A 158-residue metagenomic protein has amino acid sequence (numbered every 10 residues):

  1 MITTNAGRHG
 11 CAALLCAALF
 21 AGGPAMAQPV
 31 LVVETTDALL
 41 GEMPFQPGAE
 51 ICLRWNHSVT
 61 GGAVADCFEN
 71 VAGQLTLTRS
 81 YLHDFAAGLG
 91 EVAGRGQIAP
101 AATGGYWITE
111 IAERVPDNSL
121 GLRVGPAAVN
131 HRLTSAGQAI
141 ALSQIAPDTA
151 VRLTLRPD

Functional and structural regions predicted by a protein language model:
I2, P29-T35, E42-P47, I51 (+4 more regions): RNA-interacting cores
I2-A13: Bacterial N-terminal signal peptides that target proteins for export
C11-A21: Bacterial N-terminal signal peptides
L19, T36-A38, A102: Short hydrophobic/aromatic-rich motifs at helix boundaries and adjacent loops
A25-A27: Boundary at the C-terminal end of the N-terminal hydrophobic targeting segment
P29-E91: N-terminal secretory signal peptides
L75-T78, L89-D158: Mature, soluble, non-transmembrane domains
